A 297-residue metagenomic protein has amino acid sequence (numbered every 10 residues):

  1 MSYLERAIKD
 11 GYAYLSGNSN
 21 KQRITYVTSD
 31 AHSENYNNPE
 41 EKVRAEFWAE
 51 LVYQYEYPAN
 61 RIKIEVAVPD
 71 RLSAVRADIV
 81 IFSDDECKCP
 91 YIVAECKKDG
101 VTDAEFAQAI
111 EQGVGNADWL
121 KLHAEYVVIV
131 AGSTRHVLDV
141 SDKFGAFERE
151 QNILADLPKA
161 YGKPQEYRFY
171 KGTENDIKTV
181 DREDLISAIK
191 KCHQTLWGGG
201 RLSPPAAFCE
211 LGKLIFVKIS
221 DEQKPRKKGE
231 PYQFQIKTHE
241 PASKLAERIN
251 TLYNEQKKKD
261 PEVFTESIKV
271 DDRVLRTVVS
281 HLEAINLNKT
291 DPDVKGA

Functional and structural regions predicted by a protein language model:
M1-Y126, S133-G172: A short, conserved, highly charged catalytic patch centered on acidic carboxylates
N18-H32, R182-L202, S280-E283: Short amphipathic alpha-helical segments and their helix-coil junctions
N38-E41, W197-L211, N288-V294: Structural motif
A45-E50, E210-E222: Short, hydrophobic/amphipathic alpha-helical patches that form generic packing surfaces within helical domains
V52-E56, K121, W197, K244 (+2 more regions): A general structural signal for alpha-helical elements within enzymatic catalytic domains
G100-D103, G198-S203, R226: Short, polar/flexible loop-turn hinges at active-site or ligand-entry regions and domain interfaces
N175-E183: Non-catalytic protein-protein interaction scaffold segments in large eukaryotic complex-forming proteins
F216, S220-A297: Long recognition/docking surfaces used for binding and targeting
